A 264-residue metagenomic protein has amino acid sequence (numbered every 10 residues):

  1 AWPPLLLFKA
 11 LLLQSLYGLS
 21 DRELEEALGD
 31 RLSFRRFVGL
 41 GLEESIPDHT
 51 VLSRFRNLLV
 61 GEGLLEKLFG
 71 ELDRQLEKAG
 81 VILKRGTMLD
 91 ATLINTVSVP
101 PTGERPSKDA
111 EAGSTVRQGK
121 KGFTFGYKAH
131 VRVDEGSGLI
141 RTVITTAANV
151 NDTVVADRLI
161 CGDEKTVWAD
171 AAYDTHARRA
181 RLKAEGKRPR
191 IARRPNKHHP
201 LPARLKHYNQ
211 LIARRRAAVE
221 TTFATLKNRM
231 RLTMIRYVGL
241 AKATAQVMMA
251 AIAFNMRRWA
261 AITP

Functional and structural regions predicted by a protein language model:
A1-L12, L16-Y17, P202: Basic, short loop/linker segments at the boundary and entry of helix-turn-helix/winged-helix-like folds
A1-L5, K121, V238-A245: Structural motif
W2, R22, E26-G29, V38-G39 (+6 more regions): Polybasic low-complexity intrinsically disordered regions
L7-K9, D48, V219, A250: Alpha-helical structural signal
L16-E23, M230-I235, F254-P264: Short helix-capping/linker segments at secondary-structure and domain boundaries
K165-T166, A171-A241, A245-M248: Helix-centered, glycine/charged polyanion-binding patches within enzymatic domains that contact phosphate-containing
